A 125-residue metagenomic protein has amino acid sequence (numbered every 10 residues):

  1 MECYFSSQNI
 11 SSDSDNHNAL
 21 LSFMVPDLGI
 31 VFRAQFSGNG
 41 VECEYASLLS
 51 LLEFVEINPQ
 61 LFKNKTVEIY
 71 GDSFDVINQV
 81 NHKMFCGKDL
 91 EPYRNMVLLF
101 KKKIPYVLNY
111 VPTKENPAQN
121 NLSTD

Functional and structural regions predicted by a protein language model:
M1-E42, F54-I57: RNase H-like nuclease fold core
Q8-D13, L49-S123: RNase H catalytic domain
G29, G38-G40, G71, G87 (+1 more regions): Residue-identity detector for glycine
E42, A46-S50: Short amphipathic alpha-helical face segments that pack within enzyme cores and frequently flank/anchor catalytic
